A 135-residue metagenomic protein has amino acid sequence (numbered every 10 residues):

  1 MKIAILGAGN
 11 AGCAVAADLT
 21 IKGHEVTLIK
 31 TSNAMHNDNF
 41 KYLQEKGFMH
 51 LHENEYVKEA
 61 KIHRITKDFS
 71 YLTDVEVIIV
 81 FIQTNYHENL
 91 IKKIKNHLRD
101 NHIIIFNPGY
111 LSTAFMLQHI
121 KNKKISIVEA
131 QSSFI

Functional and structural regions predicted by a protein language model:
M1-H52: NAD(P)+-binding Rossmann beta1-loop-alpha1 motif at the extreme N-terminus of oxidoreductases
I5, I29, V80, F106-N107: Active-site-adjacent beta-strand anchor residues
A11-A14, K67, N89, F115: Short Gly/charged-rich anion-binding patches and loops
I21-G23, E59-A60, R99, N122: Short, well-ordered coil/turn elements that cap or connect secondary structure elements
Y42-I65, V128: N-terminal glycine-rich dinucleotide-binding loop that anchors FAD/FMN and/or NAD(P) in oxidoreductases
Y56-L98, I103-I105: Rossmann-like NAD(P)-binding element
T84-I135: Rossmann-like NAD(P)(H) cofactor-binding subdomain of soluble oxidoreductases
